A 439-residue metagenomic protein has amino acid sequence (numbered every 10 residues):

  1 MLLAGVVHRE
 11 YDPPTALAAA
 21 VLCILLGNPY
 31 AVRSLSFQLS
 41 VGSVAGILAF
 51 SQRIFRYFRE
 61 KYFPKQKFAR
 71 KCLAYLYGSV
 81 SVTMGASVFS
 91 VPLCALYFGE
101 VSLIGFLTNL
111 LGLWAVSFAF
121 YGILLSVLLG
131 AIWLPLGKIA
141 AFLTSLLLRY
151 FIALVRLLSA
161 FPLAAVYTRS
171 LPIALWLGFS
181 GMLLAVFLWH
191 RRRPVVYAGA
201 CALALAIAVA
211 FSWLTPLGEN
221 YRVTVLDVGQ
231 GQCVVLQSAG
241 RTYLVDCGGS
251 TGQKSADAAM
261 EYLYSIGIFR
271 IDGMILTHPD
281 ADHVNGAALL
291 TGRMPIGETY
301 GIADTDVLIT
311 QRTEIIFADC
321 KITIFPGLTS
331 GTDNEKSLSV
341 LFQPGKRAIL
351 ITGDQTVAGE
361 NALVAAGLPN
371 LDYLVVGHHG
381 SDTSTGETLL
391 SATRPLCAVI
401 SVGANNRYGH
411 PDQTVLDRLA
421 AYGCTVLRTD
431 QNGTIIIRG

Functional and structural regions predicted by a protein language model:
M1-F106, G122, T168-G218, E387 (+2 more regions): Hydrophobic alpha-helical transmembrane segments in multi-pass membrane proteins
V6, A16, C23-R33, F37 (+4 more regions): Core dinuclear metal-dependent hydrolase active-site scaffold
S36, S90, L147, T299 (+1 more regions): Residue-level signal for inorganic ion chemistry
A95-L111, Y121-F179, L184: Membrane-interface amphipathic/re-entrant loop segments adjacent to transmembrane helices in multi-pass membrane
Y121, S255, A259, G267 (+4 more regions): Stable alpha-helical elements in mature extracytoplasmic
F269-M294, V376-T388: Di-metal (Zn2+ and/or Mg2+/Mn2+) metal-binding site signature of metallo-dependent hydrolases with the MBL/beta-CASP
D272-I275, G297-A303, V399-G403: Short internal beta-strands
A362-T434: Cap/insert and terminal regions of metallo-dependent hydrolase folds
